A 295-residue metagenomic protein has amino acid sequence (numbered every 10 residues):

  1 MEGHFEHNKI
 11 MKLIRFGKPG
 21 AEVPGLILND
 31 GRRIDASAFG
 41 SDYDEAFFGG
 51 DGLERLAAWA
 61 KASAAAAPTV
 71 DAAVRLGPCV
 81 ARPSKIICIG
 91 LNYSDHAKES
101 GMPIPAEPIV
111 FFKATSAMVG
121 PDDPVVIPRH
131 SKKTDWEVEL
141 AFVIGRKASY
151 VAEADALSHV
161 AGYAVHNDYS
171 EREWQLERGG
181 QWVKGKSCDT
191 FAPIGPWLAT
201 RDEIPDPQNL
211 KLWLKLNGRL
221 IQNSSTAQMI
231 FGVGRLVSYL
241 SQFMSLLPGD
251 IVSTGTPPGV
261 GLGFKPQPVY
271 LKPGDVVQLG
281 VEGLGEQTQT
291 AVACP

Functional and structural regions predicted by a protein language model:
H7-P108, V276-Q278, P295: N-terminal non-catalytic cap/leader segment that marks the start of a structured domain
R15, K113-T115, D122, R129 (+6 more regions): Short, structured patches in soluble enzyme cores that scaffold and shape functional sites
R15, P19-G20, K61, P68-T69 (+4 more regions): Catalytic-pocket segment enriched in acidic/His residues
S84-I87, E107-I109, D123-V125, K132-L140 (+1 more regions): Generic beta-strand structural signal
I104-P121, T134-W136, L271-G283: Structural signature of FAD isoalloxazine-binding scaffolds in flavoprotein oxidoreductases
S149-A164: N-terminal accessory regions of nucleic-acid-interacting proteins
